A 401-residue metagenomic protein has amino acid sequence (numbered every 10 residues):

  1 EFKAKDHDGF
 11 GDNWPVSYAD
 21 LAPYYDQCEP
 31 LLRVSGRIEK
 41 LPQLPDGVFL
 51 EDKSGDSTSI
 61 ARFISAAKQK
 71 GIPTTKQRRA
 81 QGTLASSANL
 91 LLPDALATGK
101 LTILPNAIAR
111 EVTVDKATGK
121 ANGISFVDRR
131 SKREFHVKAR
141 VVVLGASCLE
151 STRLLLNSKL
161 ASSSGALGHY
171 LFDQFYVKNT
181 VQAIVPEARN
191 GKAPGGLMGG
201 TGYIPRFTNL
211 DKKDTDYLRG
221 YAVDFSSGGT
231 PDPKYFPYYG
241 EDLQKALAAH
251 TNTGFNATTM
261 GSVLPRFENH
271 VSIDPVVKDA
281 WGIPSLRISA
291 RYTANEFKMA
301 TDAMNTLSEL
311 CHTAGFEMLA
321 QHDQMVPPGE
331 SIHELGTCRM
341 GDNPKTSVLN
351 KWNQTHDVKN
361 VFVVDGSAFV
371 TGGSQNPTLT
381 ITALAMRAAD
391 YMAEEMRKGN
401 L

Functional and structural regions predicted by a protein language model:
K3-A109, P327-S331, R339: Conserved redox-cofactor binding core of oxidoreductases
F10, N122, K132-F135, R140 (+2 more regions): Alpha-helix N-cap/helix-initiation motif
W14-Y18, S164-L286, A294, E334 (+2 more regions): FAD cofactor-binding and catalytic pocket of flavoenzymes
T75-T83, L104-D115, K120, N252-V263 (+3 more regions): A glycine-rich dinucleotide-binding beta-alpha-beta segment and adjacent secondary-structure elements that constitute
T83-S86, R130-S131, S162, A166 (+1 more regions): Alpha-helix capping and helix-loop boundary segments enriched in small/acidic/polar residues
L91-A97, R129-H136, M340, T346-H356: A short acidic-Thr-Gly-centered motif at the start of a beta-strand
T98, E111-T118, I124-P194, D365 (+2 more regions): Glycine-rich loop(s) and the adjacent beta-strand/alpha-helix scaffold that form part
T371-M392: A conserved FAD-binding loop/helix module that cradles the flavin
